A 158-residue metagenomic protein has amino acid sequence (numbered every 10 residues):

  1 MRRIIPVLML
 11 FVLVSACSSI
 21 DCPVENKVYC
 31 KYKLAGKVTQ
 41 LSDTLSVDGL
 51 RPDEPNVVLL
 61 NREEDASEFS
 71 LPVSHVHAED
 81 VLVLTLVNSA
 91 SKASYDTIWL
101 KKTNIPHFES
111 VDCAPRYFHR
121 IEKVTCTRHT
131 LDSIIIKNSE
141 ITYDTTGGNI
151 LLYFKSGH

Functional and structural regions predicted by a protein language model:
M1-R2, D43, K101: Short, intrinsically disordered low-complexity segments
R2-M9: Sec-dependent signal peptide recognition, specifically the positively charged N-region followed immediately by
L13-A16: C-terminal motif of bacterial Sec signal peptides marking the signal peptidase cleavage site
S18-C22, P72-H158: Extracytoplasmic cysteine-anchoring/structural motifs
I20-N26, P52: N-terminal leader/targeting segments
N26-S42: Post-signal peptide N-terminal segment of mature Sec-exported envelope proteins
D43-S94: Tryptophan-paired
